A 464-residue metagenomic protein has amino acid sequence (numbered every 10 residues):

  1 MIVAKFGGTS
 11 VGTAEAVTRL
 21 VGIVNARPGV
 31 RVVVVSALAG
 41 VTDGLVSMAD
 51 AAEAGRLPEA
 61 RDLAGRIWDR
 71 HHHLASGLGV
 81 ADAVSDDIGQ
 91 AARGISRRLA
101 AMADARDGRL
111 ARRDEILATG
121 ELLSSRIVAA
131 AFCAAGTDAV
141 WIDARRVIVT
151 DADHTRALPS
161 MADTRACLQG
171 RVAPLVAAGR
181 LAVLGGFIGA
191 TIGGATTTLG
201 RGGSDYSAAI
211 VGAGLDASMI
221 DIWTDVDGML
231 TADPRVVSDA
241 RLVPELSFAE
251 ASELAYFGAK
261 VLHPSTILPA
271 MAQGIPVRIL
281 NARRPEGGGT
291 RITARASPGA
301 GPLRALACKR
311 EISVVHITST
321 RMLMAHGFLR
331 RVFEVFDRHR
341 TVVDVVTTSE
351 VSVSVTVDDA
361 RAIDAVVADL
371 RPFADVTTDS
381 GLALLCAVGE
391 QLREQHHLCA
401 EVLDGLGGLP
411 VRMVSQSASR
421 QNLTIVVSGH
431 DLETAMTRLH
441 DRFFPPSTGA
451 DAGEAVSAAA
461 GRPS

Functional and structural regions predicted by a protein language model:
M1-H263, I267, V426-S428, S447 (+1 more regions): Nucleotide/pyrophosphate-binding catalytic subdomain
V3, S10, V32-V33, A182-L184 (+12 more regions): Structured core elements
L38-A39, R146, V226-G228, Q273 (+5 more regions): Glycine-rich beta-alpha junction loops
S247-F248, S252-T293, P298-T318: A conserved active-site cap/scaffold subdomain adjacent to cofactor or substrate pockets
E286-S464: A conserved regulatory-domain signal marking ACT and ACT-like small-molecule sensing domains and adjacent regulatory
